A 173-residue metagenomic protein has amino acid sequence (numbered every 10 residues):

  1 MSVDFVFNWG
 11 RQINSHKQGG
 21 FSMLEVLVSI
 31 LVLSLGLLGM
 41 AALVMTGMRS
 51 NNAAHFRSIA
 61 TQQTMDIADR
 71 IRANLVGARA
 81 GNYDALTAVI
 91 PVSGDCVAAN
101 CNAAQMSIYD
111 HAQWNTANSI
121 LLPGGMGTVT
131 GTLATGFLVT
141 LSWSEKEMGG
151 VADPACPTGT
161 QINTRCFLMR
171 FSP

Functional and structural regions predicted by a protein language model:
M1-F21: N-terminal leader/signal peptides at the extreme start of proteins
S2-D4, S34, Y83, S119: Generic N-terminal initiation segments characterized by hydrophobic and/or small/turn-forming residues
N14-K17, L31, N51, Q105: Short N-terminal micro-motifs specific to bacterial/archaeal maturation and metal-cluster initiation sites
G19-S34: N-terminal signal-anchor/signal peptide hydrophobic helix marking the start of the first transmembrane segment
G20-S22, A42-V44, L86-G94: Short amphipathic alpha-helical segments, especially helix-boundary/capping motifs
V28, N52-H55, I59-P173: Flexible, low-complexity segments enriched in proline/glycine/serine and punctuated by aromatic residues
V32-A54: C-terminal juxtamembrane segment of a hydrophobic transmembrane alpha-helix
